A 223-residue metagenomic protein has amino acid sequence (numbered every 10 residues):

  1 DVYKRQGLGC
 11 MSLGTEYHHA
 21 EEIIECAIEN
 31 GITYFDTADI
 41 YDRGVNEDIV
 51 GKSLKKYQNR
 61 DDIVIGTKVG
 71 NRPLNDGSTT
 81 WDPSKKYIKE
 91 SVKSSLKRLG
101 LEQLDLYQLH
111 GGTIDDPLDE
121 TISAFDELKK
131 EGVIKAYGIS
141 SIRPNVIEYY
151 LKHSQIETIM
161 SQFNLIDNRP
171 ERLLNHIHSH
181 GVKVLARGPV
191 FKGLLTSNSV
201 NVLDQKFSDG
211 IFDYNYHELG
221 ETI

Functional and structural regions predicted by a protein language model:
D1-I63: N-terminal binding-site loop/beta-alpha segment at the start of enzyme catalytic domains that lines or forms
L8, F35, V50, I65 (+6 more regions): Conserved, mostly hydrophobic/aromatic
E16-A27, P83-L99, S141-Y149: Short, acidic/polar
E29, S53-V64, L96-G100, L151-H153 (+1 more regions): Acidic (Asp/Glu)-rich catalytic clusters
I32, L101-L104, I134, I156: A structural motif
R72-S78, L195: A short acidic, helix-capping loop that chelates divalent metal ions and anchors anionic groups
L96-D115: Active-site groove signature of glycoside hydrolases
G112-I223: Beta/alpha (TIM)-barrel catalytic core signal, keyed to glycine-rich beta->alpha loops juxtaposed to Asp/Glu that bind
